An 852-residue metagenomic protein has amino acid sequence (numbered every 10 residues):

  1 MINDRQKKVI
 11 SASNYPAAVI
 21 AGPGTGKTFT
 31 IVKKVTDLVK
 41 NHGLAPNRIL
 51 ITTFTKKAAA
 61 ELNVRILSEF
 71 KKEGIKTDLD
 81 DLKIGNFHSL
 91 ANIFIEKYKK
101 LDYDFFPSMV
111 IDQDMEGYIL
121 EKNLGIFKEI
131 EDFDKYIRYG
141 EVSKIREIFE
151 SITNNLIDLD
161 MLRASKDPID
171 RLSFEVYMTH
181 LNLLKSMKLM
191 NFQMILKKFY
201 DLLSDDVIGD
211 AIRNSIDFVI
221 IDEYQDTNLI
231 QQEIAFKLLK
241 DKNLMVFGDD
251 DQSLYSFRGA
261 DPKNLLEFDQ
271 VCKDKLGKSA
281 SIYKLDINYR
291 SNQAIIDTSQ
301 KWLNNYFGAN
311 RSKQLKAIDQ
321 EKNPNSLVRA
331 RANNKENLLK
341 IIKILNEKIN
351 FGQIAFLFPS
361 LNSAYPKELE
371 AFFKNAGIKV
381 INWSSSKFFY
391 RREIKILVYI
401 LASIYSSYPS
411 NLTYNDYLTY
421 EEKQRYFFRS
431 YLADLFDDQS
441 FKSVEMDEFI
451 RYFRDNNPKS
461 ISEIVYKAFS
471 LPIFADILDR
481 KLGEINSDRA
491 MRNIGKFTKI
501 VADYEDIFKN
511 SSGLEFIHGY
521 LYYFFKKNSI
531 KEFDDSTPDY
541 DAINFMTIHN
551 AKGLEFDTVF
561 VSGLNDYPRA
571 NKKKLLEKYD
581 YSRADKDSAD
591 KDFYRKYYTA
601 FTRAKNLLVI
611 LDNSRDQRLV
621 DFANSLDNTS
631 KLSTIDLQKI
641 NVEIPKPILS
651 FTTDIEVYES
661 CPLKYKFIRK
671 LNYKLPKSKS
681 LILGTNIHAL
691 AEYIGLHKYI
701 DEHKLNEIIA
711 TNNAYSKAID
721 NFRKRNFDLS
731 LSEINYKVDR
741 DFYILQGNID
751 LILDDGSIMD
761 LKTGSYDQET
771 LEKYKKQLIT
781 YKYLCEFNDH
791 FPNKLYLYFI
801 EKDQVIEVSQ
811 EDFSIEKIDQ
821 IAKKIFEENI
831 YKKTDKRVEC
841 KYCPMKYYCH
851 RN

Functional and structural regions predicted by a protein language model:
M1-D104, D210, F356, Y598 (+1 more regions): P-loop NTPase Walker
M1-I20, T25, F29-T30, R48-L50 (+6 more regions): Accessory N-terminal region flanking or inserted into the helicase ATPase core in nucleic-acid motor proteins
D4, K40, L229-R331: Conserved RecA-like helicase ATPase core segment that couples NTP binding/hydrolysis to strand translocation
I84-I93, V219-E223, F247, Y523-K573 (+5 more regions): Conserved helicase core region in the C-terminal RecA-like lobe
K348-K467, E484-I485: ATPase/helicase motor core of nucleic-acid motors
N411, F441-N550, L554, P568 (+3 more regions): Accessory C-terminal helicase-associated subdomains
Y540, R569-K572, D580-T634, I825-Y842: C-terminal accessory regions
Y736-Q820: Mg2+/Mn2+-dependent nuclease catalytic core
